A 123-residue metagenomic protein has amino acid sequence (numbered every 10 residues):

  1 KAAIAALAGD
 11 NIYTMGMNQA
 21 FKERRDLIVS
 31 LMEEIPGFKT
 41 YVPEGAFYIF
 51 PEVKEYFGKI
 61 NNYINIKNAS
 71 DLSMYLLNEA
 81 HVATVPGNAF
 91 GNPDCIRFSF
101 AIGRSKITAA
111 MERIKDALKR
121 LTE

Functional and structural regions predicted by a protein language model:
K1-E123: PLP-dependent class I/II
